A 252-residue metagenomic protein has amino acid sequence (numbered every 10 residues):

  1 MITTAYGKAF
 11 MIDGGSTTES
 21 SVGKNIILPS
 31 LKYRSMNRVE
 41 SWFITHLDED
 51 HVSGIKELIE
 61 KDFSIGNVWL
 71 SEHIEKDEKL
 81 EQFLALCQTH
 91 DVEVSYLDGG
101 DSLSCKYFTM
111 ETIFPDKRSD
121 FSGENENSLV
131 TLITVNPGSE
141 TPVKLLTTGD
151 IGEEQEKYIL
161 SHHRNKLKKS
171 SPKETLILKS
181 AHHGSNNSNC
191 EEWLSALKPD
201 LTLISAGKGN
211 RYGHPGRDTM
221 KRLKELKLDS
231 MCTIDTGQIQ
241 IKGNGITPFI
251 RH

Functional and structural regions predicted by a protein language model:
M1-H252: Non-globular, low-confidence helical/coil segments that flank catalytic cores
